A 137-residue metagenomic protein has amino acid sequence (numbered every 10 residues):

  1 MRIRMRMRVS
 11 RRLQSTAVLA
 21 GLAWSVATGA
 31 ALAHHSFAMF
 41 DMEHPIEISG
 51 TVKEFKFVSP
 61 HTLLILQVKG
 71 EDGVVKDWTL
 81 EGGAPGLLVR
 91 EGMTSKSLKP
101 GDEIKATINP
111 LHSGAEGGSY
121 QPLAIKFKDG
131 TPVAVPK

Functional and structural regions predicted by a protein language model:
I3-W24: Bacterial N-terminal signal peptides that target proteins for export
A31-I46: Short boundary/loop segments of OB/S1/cold-shock single-stranded nucleic-acid-binding domains
G50-V52: Conserved hydrophobic positions within beta-strands
V58-K69: Short aromatic-glycine-enriched beta-strand elements
G82-R90: Short, structured beta-strand/loop micro-motifs enriched in basic residues and often containing a Trp
R90-A106: Short nucleic-acid-contacting surface segments enriched for D/E, G, S/T with interspersed K/R
L111-P136: OB-fold/S1-family single-stranded nucleic acid-binding modules
